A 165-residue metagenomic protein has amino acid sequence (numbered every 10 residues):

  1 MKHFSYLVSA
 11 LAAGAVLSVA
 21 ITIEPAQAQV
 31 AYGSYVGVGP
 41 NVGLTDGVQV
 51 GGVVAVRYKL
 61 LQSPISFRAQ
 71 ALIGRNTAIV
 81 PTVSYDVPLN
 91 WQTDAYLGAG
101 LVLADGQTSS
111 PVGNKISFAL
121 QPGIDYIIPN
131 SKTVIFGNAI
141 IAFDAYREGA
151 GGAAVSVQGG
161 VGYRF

Functional and structural regions predicted by a protein language model:
M1-L11, Q70: Bacterial N-terminal signal peptides that target proteins for export
S9-A20: Bacterial N-terminal signal peptides
V19-I73: Short glycine/proline- and aromatic-enriched beta-strand/turn motifs that initiate or cap beta-hairpins
Q29, P40-G47, A69-L72, T108-G113 (+2 more regions): Outer-membrane beta-barrel domain signature
V30-V36, V50, L61-I65, T77 (+4 more regions): Outer-envelope beta-barrel architecture signal
V38-V42, A69-I73, L97-L103, G137-I141 (+1 more regions): Transmembrane beta-barrel strands of outer-membrane/channel proteins
V54, G152-F165: Outer-membrane beta-barrel "beta-signal"
A55-I128: Gram-negative (and chloroplast) outer-membrane scaffold detector with strong preference for beta-barrel transmembrane
